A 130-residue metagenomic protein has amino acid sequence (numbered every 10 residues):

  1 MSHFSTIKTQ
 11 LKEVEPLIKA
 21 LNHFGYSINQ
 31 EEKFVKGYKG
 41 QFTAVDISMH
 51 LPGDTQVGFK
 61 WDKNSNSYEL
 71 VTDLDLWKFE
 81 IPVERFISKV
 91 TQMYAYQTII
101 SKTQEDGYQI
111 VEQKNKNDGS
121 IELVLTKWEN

Functional and structural regions predicted by a protein language model:
M1-N130: Interaction-mediating elements
